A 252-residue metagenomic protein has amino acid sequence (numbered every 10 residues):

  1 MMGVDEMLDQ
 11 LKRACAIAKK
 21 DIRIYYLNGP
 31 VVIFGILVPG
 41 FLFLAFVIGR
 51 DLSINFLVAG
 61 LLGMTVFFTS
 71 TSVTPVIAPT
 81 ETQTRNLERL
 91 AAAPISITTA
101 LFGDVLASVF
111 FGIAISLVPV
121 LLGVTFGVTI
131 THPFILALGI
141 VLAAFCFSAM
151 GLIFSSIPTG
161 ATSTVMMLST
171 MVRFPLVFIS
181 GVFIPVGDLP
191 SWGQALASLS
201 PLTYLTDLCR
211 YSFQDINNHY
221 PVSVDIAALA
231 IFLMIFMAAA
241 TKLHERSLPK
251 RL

Functional and structural regions predicted by a protein language model:
M2-V38: Aromatic- and glycine-rich beta-strand/loop motifs that create alpha-glucan
D9-I17, V182-V224: Short hydrophobic, aromatic-rich alpha-helical segments embedded in or entering the lipid bilayer of multi-pass
I24-T71, T170-V177, A230-F236: Hydrophobic alpha-helical transmembrane segments of multi-pass membrane transport/permease proteins
P39, L44-V47, I130-T131, D207-L252: Alpha-helical transmembrane segments of multi-pass membrane transporters/translocases
F46-I48, I157-L199: Transmembrane helix segments
I48-T80, L138-S156, V182, D188 (+1 more regions): Hydrophobic alpha-helical transmembrane segments of membrane proteins
N55-G123, T170, V177: Hydrophobic alpha-helical transmembrane segments of multi-pass membrane transport proteins
I97-T98, F102-S169, H219-A230, M234-T241: Alpha-helical transmembrane segments and their short interhelical loops
